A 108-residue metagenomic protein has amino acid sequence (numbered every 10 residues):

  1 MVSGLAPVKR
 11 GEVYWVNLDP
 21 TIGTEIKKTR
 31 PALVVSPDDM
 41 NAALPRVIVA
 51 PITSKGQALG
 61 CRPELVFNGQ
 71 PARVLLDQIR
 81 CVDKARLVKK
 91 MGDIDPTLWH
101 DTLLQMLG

Functional and structural regions predicted by a protein language model:
M1-G108: Conserved functional hotspots at enzyme active or ligand-binding sites that engage polyanionic ligands
